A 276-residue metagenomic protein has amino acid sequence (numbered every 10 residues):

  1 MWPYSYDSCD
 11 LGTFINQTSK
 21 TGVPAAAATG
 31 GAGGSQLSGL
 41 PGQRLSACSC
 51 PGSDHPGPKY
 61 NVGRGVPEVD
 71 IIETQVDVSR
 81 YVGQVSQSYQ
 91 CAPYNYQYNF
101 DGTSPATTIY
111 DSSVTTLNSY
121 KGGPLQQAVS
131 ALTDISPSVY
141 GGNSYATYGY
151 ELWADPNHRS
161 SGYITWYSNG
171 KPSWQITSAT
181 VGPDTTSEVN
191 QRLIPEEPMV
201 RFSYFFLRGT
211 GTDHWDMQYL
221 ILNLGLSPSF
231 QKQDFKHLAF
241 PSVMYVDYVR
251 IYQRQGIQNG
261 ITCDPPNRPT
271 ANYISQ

Functional and structural regions predicted by a protein language model:
M1-Q276: GH16 jelly-roll
